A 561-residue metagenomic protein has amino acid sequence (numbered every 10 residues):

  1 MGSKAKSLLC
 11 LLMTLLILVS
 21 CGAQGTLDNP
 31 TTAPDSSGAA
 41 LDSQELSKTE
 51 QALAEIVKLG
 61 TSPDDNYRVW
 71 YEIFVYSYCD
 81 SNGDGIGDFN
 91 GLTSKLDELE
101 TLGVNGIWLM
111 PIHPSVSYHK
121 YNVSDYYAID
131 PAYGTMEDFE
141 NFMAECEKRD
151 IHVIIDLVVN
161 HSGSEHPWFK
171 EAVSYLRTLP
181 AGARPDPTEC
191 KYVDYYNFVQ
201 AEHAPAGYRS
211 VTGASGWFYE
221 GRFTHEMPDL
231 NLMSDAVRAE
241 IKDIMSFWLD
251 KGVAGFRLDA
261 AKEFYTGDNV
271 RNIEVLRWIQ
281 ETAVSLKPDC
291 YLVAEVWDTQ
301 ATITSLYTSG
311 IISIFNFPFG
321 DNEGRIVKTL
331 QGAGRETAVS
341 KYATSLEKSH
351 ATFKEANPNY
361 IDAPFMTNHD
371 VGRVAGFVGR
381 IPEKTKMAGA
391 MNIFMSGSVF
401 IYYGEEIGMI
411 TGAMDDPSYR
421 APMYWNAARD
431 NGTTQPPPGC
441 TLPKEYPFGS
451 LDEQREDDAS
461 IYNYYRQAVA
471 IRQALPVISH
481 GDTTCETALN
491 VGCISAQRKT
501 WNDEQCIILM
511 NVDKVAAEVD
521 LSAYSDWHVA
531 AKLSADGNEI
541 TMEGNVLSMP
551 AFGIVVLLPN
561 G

Functional and structural regions predicted by a protein language model:
K6-Q24: Sec-dependent N-terminal signal peptides of Gram-positive bacterial secreted proteins and lipoproteins
V19-S37: Sec-dependent signal peptide cleavage junction
C21, G25, D42-A236, D250 (+2 more regions): Acidic/aromatic-lined carbohydrate-recognition and catalytic surfaces of CAZymes acting on diverse glycans
G38, D42-L53, M143, N160-H161 (+8 more regions): Active-site-proximal helices and loops of the catalytic beta/alpha 8
G106, D150-H152, A254-F256, D289-Y291 (+5 more regions): Beta-sheet entry/capping signal
F365-N368, G379-C506, V512-E518: Loop/helix patches that line or flank the sugar-binding groove of alpha-linked glycan CAZymes
A516-A535: Beta-strand-rich binding/interaction modules
M542-G561: C-terminal beta-strand-rich structural cap/linker in extracellular carbohydrate-active enzymes
